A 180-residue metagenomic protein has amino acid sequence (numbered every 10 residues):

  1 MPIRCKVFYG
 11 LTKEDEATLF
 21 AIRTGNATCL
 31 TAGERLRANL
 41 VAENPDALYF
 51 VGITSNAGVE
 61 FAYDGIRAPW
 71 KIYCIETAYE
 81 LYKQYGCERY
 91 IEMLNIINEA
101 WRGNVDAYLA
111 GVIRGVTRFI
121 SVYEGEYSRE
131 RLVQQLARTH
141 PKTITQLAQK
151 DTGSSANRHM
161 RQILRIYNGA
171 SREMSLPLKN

Functional and structural regions predicted by a protein language model:
P2-N180: Accessory terminal alpha-helical modules
